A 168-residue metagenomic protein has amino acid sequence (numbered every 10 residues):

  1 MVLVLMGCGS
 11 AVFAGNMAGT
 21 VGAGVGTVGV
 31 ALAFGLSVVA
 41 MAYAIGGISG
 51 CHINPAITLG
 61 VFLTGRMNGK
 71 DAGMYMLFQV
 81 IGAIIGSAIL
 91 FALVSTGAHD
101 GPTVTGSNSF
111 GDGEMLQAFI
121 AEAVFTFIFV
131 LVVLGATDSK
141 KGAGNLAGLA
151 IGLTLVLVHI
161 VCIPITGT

Functional and structural regions predicted by a protein language model:
M1-T168: Membrane-interface helix-loop junctions and terminal tails of multi-pass membrane proteins
